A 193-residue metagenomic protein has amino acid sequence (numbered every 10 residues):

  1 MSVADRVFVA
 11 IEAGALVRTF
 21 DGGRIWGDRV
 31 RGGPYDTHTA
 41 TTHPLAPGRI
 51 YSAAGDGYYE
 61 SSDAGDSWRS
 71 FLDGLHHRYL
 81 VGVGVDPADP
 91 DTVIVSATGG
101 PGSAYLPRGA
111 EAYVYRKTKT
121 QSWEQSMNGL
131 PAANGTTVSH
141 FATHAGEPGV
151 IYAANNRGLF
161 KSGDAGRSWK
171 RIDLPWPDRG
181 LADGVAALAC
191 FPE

Functional and structural regions predicted by a protein language model:
M1-E193: Extracellular glycan-interacting surfaces
